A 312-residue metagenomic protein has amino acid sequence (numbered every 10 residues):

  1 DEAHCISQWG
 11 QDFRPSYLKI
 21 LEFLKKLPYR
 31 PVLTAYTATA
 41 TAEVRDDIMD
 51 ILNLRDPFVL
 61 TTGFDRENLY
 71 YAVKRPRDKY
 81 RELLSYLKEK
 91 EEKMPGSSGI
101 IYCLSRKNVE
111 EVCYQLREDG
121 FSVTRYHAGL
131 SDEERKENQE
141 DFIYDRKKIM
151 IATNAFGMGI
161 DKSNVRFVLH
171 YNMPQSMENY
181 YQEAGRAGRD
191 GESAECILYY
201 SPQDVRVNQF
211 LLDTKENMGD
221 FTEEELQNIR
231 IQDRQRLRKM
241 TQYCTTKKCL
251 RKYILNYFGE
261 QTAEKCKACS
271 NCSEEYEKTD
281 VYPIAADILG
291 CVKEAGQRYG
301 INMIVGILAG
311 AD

Functional and structural regions predicted by a protein language model:
E2-E224, Q235, G259-T262, N271: Helicase motor core with emphasis on the C-terminal RecA-like subdomain
L24, M49, L255, V305-A309: Residue-level preference for well-ordered alpha-helical positions
Y29, K247, Q297: Flexible coil/turn residues that form the inter-helical turn or adjacent wing/linker of helix-turn-helix
E82, K239, D287-G290: Pre-recognition alpha-helix immediately N-terminal to the DNA-recognition helix within helix-turn-helix or winged-helix
L87, F142, C244, V292-G296: Short helix-to-turn junction characteristic of helix-turn-helix DNA-binding domains, especially the helix
V207, M218-E223, Q232-R234, L250-K252 (+1 more regions): Accessory DNA-binding and partner-docking regions appended to nucleic-acid-acting proteins, especially the terminal
N228-F258: Short, charged low-complexity linear segments at domain edges
